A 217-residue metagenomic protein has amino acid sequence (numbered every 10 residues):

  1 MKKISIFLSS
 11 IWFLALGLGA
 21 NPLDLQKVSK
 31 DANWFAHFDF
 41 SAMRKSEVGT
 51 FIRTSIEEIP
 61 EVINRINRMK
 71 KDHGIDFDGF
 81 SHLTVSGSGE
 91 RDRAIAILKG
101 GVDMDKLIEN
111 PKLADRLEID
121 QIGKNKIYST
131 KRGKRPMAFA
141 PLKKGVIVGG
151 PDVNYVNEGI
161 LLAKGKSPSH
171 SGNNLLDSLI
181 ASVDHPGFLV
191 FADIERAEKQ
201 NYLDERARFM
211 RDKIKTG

Functional and structural regions predicted by a protein language model:
M1-I4: Positively charged n-region of N-terminal signal peptides that target proteins for export
F7-A15: Bacterial N-terminal signal peptides
A20-S129, G133-R135, L176-L203: Structural boundary/hinge residues at secondary-structure and domain interfaces
T54-E58, D115-E118, I147-G149, K166-H170 (+1 more regions): Short, low-complexity, polar/charged sequence segments that are solvent-exposed and flexible
K70, F80, V153-N154, M210-G217: Extended, charge-rich low-complexity interaction segments
L83-V85, M137-A140, D212-G217: Broad, structure-driven detector of short, well-ordered beta-strand segments within folded domains
P136-N201: A conserved glycine-rich beta-strand in the N-terminal activation segment of trypsin-fold
A197-G217: A mid-sequence, solvent-exposed acidic-amphipathic segment
